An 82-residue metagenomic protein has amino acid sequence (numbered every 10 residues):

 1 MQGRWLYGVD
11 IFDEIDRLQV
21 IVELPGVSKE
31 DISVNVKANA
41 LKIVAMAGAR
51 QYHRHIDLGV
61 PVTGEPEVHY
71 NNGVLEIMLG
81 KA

Functional and structural regions predicted by a protein language model:
M1-A82: Alpha-crystallin/small heat shock protein
